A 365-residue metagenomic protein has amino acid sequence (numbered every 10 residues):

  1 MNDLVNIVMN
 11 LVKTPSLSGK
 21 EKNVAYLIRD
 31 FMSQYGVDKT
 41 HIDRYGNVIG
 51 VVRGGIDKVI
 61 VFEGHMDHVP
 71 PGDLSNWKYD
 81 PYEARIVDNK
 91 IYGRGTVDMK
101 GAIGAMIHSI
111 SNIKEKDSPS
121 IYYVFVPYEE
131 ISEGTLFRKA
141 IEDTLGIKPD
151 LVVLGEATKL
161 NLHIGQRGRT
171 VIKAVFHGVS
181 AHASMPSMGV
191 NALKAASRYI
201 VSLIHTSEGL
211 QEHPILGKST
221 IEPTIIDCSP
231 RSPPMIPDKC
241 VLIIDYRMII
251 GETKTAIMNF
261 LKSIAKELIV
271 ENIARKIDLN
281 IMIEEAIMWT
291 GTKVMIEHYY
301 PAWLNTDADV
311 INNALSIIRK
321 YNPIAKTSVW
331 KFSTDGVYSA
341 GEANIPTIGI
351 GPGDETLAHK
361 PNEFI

Functional and structural regions predicted by a protein language model:
M1-P71, K239-I243, I257-F260: N-terminal helical capping/dimerization or prosegment-like subdomains of hydrolases acting on amide or phosphate bonds
L27, G101-N112, K194-R198, Y338: Short amphipathic alpha-helical face segments that pack within enzyme cores and frequently flank/anchor catalytic
V59-Y122: Active-site metal-coordination/substrate-binding segment of hydrolases, especially metallo-dependent peptidases
I60-F62, V124, L151-V153, I273 (+2 more regions): Hydrophobic/aromatic beta-strand patches that form the interior of the parallel beta-sheet core in alpha/beta enzyme
P71-V87, P149, I164-V175, S316: Acidic-glycine-rich active-site phosphate/pyrophosphate-binding loop
V87-N89, S109-Y123, G146-K148, L203-H213 (+1 more regions): Phosphate-handling active-site elements
M99-V171: Acidic/histidine-rich catalytic neighborhood of metal-dependent amide-processing enzymes
K173-I365: Metal-dependent amide/peptide-bond hydrolase catalytic core, centered on the "pita-bread" metallohydrolase fold
